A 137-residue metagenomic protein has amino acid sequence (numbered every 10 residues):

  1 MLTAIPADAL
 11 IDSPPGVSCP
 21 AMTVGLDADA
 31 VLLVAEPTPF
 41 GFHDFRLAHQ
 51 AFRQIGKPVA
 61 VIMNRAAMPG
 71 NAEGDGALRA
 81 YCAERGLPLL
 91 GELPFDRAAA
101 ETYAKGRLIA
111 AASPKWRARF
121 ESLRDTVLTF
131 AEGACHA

Functional and structural regions predicted by a protein language model:
M1-A21: Switch II (G3) loop of P-loop NTPases
L2-I5, G25-L26, R53-I55: Conserved catalytic network of the ASCE P-loop NTPase/AAA+ motor domain
I11, L33, V61-M63: Structural beta-sheet core signal
P15, P39, A67: Short, glycine/acidic-enriched loop or turn micro-motifs at the edges of active sites
S18-P39, F45: Inter-motif core of Ras-like GTPase G domains
H43-R53: Amphipathic helical hotspot of TIR/SEFIR-family domains
A51-A137: C-terminal lobe/tail of nucleotide-utilizing enzymes
